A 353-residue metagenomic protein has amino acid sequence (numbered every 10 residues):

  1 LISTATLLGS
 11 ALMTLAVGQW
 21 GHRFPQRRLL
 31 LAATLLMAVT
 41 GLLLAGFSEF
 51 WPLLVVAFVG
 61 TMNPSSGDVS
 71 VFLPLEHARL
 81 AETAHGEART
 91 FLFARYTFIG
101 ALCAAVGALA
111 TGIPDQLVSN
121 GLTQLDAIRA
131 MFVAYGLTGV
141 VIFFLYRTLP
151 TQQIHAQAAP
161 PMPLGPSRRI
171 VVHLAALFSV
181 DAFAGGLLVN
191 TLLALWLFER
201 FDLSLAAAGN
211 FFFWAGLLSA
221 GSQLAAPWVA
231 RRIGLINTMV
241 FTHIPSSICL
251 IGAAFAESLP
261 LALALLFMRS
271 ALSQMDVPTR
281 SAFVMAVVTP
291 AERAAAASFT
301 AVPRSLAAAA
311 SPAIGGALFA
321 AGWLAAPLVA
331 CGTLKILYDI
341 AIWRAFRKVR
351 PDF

Functional and structural regions predicted by a protein language model:
L1, T191-A207: Short amphipathic helix-loop junctions that connect adjacent transmembrane helices in Major Facilitator Superfamily/SLC
L7-L15, A104-A105, G216-L224, S305-A309: Residue-level signature of mid-helix packing/kink "hotspots" within the transmembrane helices of 12-pass Major
A11-F50: Conserved MFS/SLC helix-loop-helix module at the cytosolic interface between two early adjacent transmembrane helices
L12-P25, D115, S222-L235, F319: Helix-to-loop junctions at the C-terminal end of transmembrane segments in multipass secondary transporters
R28-L43, N237-G252, G332: Structural signature of the two symmetry-related core transmembrane helices
T40, F50-V71, L261-M275: Hydrophobic core of transmembrane alpha-helices in multi-pass small-molecule transporters, especially MFS/SLC-type
F93-G112, P303-S311: Glycine-rich segments within core transmembrane alpha-helices of 12-TM secondary carriers
T111, D115, G136-A156, Y338-F346: C-terminal membrane-cytosol helix-exit motif in multi-pass small-molecule transporters
